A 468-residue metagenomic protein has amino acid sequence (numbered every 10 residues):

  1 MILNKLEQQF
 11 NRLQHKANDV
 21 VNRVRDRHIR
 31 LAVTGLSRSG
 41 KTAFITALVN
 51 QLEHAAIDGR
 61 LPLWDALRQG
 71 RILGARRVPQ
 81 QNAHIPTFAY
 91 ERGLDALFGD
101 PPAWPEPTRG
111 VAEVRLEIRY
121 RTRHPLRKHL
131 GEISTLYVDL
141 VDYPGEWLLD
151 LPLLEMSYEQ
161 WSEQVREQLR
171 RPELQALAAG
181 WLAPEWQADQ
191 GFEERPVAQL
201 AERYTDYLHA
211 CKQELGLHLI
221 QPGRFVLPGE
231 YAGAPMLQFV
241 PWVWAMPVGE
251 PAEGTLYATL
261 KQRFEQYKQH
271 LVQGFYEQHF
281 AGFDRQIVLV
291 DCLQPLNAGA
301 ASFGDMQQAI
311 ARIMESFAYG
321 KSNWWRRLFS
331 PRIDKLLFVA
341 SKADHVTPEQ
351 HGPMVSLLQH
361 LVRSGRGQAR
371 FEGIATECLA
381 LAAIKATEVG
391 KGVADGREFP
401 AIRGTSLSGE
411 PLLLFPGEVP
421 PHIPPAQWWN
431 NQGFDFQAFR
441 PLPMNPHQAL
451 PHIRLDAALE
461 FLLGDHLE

Functional and structural regions predicted by a protein language model:
M1-Q8, Q294, A301: Charged, amphipathic alpha-helical linker segments immediately N-terminal to NTP-binding catalytic cores
L13-V20, R25, Q51-R332, T347 (+3 more regions): Switch- and interface-adjacent substructures of P-loop NTPase systems
L31-V49: Glycine-rich phosphate-binding P-loop
A32-T34, V288-D291, V339-K342: Conserved beta-strand segments of the P-loop GTPase G domain that flank and frequently precede/overlap
L48-E53, L153-Y158, F303, G352-L358 (+1 more regions): Short secondary-structure boundary/capping segments
V339-V346, L379-G390: Short, conserved secondary-structure transition motifs
H345-R370: GTPase G-domain guanine-specificity segment
G373-C378, E388-S408: Long, charge-rich C-terminal accessory regions
